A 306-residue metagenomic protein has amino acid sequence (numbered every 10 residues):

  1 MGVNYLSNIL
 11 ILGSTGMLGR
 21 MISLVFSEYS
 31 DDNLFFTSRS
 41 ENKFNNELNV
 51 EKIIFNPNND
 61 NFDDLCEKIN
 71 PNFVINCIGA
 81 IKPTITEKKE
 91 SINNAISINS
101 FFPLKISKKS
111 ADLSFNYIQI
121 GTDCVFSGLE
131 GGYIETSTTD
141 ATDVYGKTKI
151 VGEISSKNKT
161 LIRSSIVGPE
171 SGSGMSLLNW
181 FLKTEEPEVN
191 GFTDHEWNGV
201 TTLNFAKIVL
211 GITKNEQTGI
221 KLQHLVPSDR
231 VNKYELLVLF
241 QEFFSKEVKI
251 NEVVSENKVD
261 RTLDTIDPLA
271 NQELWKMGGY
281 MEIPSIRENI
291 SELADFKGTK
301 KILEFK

Functional and structural regions predicted by a protein language model:
L6-Y29: N-terminal Rossmann NAD(P)H-binding glycine-rich loop of SDR-like oxidoreductase domains
I54-I98: NAD(P)H-binding glycine-rich loop region in Rossmannoid oxidoreductase-like domains and their noncatalytic homologs
P83, Q119-G132, V144, I166-G172: Conserved catalytic-site region of short-chain dehydrogenase/reductase
E90, N94-K105, T136-T139, D143 (+1 more regions): Glycine-rich NAD(P)-binding loop of the Rossmann-fold in SDR/ketoreductase-type enzymes
P103-D140: Conserved Rossmann-fold NAD(P)-dependent oxidoreductase catalytic core, especially the SDR/UDP-sugar
T142, I154-N204, L210-G211: NAD(P)-dependent short-chain dehydrogenase/reductase
A206-G211, N215-D260, I266, K301-K306: Mid/C-terminal beta-alpha module of Rossmann-like enzyme folds, strongest in SDR-family dehydrogenases/epimerases
V248, D264-K306: C-terminal amphipathic/interface module of NAD(P)-dependent oxidoreductases and related NAD-binding regulators
